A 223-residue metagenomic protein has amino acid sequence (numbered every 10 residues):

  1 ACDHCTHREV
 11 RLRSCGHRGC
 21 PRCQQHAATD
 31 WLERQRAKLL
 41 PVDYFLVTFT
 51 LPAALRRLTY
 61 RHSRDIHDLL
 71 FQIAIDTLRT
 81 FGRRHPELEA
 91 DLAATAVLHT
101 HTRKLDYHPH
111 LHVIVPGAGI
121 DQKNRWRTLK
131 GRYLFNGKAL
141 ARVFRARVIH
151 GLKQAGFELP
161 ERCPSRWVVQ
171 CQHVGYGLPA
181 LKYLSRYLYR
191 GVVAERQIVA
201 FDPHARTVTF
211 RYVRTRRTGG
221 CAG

Functional and structural regions predicted by a protein language model:
A1-G223: Beta->alpha loop/short-helix hinge microenvironment recognizer with preference for catalytic Tyr/His contexts
